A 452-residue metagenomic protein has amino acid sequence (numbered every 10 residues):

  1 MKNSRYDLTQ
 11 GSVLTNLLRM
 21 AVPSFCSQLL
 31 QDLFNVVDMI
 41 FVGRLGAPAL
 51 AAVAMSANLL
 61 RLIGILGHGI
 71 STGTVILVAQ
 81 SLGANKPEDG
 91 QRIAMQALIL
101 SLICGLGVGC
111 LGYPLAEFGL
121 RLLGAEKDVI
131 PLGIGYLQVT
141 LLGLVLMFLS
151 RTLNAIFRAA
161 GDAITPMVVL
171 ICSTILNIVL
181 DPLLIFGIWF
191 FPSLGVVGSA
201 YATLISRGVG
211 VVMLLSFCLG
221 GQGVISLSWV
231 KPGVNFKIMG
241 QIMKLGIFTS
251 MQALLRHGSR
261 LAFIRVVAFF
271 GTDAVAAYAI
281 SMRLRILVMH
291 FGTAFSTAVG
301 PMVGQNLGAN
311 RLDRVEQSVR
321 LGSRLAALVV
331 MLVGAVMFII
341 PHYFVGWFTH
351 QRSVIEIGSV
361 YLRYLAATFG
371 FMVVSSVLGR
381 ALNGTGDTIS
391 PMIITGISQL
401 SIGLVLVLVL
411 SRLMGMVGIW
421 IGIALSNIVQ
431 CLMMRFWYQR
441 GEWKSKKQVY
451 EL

Functional and structural regions predicted by a protein language model:
M1-A21, V78-V145, P192-I247, V303-T368 (+1 more regions): Short alpha-helical transmembrane segments in multi-pass integral membrane proteins
Q10, L14-L33, V37, L59-L66 (+6 more regions): Residue-level signal for short hydrophobic patches within transmembrane helices of multi-pass membrane transporters
R19-N35, V139, S173, S206-G210 (+3 more regions): Transmembrane helical elements of multi-pass membrane transporters/channels
S24, Q28, I40, A57 (+17 more regions): Transmembrane alpha-helix boundary and packing residues in multipass membrane permease domains and related
L29, L33-A51, L120-K127, L183-L194 (+4 more regions): Helix-terminus/linker motif at the lipid-water interface of multi-pass membrane proteins
L50-C110, M147-P166, A277-P341, M372-I394: Small-residue-rich hydrophobic transmembrane alpha-helices
L62-I65, N177-P182, V211-L215, L287-H290 (+3 more regions): Hydrophobic transmembrane alpha-helices of multi-pass small-molecule transporters
S71, T140-R158, P166-T174, S199-L214 (+4 more regions): Short runs within selected transmembrane alpha-helices of multi-pass transporters and secretion channels
